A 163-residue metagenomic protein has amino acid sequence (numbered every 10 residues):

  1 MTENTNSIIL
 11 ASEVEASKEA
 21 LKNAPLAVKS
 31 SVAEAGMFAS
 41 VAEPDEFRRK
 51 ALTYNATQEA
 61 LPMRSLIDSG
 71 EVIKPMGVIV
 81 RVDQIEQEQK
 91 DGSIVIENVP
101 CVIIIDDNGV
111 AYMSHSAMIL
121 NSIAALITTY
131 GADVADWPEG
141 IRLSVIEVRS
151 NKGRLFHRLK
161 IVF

Functional and structural regions predicted by a protein language model:
T2-D106, S150-F163: OB-fold ssDNA-binding interfaces and closely related basic DNA-contact patches used across DNA replication/repair
D68-K74, M118-N121, D136: Short, well-structured alpha-helical interface segments that form or flank functional binding sites
I104-G109, G140-V148: Positively charged alpha-helical interaction cores common to chromatin-/nucleic-acid-associated regulators
G109-A125: GIY-YIG-like beta-to-alpha core
S116, I127-A135, R149-F163: C-terminal, beta-strand-rich globular interaction domains
S122-S144: Short nucleic-acid-contacting surface segments enriched for D/E, G, S/T with interspersed K/R
